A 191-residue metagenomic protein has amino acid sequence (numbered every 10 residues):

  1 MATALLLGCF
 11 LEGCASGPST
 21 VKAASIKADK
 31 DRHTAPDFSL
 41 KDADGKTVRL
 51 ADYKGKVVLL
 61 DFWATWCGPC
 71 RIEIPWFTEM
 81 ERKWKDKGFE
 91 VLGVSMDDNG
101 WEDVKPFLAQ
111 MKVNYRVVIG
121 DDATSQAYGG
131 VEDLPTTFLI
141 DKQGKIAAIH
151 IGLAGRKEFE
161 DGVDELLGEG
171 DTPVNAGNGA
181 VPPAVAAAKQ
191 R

Functional and structural regions predicted by a protein language model:
M1-L6: Sec-dependent N-terminal signal peptides
C9-G13: C-terminal motif of bacterial Sec signal peptides marking the signal peptidase cleavage site
P18-L50: N-terminal "domain-start" segment that seeds a small globular fold
V48-G68: Short active-site neighborhood of thiol/selenol oxidoreductases, capturing the structured segment around
V57-V58, F89, P135: Alpha/beta-hydrolase fold active-site loops
R71-M111, G120-A127: Structural microenvironment flanking redox-active thiols in thiol-disulfide oxidoreductases
P106-N114, I119-D164: Thiol/disulfide oxidoreductase modules built on the thioredoxin-like
G170-R191: Non-globular targeting/processing and membrane-anchoring segments
